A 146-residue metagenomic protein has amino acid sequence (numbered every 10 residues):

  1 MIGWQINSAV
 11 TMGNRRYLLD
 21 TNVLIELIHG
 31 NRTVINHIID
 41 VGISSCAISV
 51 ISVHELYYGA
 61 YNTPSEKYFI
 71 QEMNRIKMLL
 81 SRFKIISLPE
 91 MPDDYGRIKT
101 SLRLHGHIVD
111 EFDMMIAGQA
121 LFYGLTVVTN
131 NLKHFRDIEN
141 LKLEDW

Functional and structural regions predicted by a protein language model:
M1-S49, Y58-R75: Short, well-structured N-terminal submotif of metal-dependent ribonuclease cores
I2-G13, R82-V128: Active-site neighborhoods of divalent-metal-dependent phosphate/nucleic-acid chemistry enzymes
D20-T21, L56, Y95, A120 (+1 more regions): Generic structural signal for small/hydrophobic residues in well-ordered secondary structure, especially within
V23-L24, S52, M91, I116 (+1 more regions): Alpha-helix capping/helix-boundary segments
H29, T126, K133: Flexible glycine-rich beta->alpha loop in the catalytic core of nucleotide-sugar glycosyltransferases
P64-K67, L102-R103, D145-W146: Short, hinge-like loop/turn segments at secondary-structure boundaries
